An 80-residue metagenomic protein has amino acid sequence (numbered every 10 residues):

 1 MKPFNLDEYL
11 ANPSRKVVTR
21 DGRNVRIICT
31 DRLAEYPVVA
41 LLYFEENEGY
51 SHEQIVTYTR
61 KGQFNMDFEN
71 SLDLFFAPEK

Functional and structural regions predicted by a protein language model:
M1-R15: Mixed-charge, Lys/Arg-rich low-complexity intrinsically disordered regions
S14, N24, P37: Exposed beta-strand and adjacent loop surfaces of beta-rich binding modules that mediate intermolecular recognition
V17-T19: Tryptophan-anchored aromatic micro-motifs
N24-R32: Short beta-strand-centered aromatic/proline hotspots
I28, L41, F75: Residues in well-ordered beta-strands of folded domains
L33-Y43: Extended, solvent-exposed regions of the mature portions of secreted/cell-surface glycoproteins
E45-K80: Intrinsically disordered, low-complexity, charged/polar segments
